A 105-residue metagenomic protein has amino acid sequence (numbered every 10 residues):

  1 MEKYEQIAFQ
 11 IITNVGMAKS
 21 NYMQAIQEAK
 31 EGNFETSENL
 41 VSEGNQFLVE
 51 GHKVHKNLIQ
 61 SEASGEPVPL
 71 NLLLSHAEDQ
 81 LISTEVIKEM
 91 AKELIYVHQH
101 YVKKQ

Functional and structural regions predicted by a protein language model:
M1-Q105: Terminal alpha-helical segments
